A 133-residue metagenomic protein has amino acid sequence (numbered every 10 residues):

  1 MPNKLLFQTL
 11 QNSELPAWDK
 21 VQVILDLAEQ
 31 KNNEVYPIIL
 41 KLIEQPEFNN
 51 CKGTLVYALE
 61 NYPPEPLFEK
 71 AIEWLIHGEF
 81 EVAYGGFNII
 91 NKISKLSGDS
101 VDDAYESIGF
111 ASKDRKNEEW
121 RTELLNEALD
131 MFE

Functional and structural regions predicted by a protein language model:
M1-Q11, Q30-I43, P64-I76, G98-F110: Amphipathic alpha-helical scaffolding segments comprising HEAT/armadillo-like alpha-solenoid repeats
P2, A104-E133: Eukaryotic acidic, Ser/Thr-rich intrinsically disordered low-complexity regions
Q8-Q11, W18-Q30, K41-L42, N50-P64 (+3 more regions): Structural detector for internal amphipathic alpha-helices that build alpha-solenoid repeat scaffolds
E14-P16, E47-F48, G78-E79, D114-E118: Short inter-helical turns and helix N-cap capping residues of alpha-solenoid HEAT/ARM repeat scaffolds
